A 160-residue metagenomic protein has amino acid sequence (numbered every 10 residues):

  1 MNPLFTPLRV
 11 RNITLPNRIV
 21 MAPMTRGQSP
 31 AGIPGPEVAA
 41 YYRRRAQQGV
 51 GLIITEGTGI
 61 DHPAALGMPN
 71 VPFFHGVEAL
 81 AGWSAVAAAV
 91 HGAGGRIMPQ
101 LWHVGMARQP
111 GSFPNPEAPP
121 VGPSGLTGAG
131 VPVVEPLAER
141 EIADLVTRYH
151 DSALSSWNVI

Functional and structural regions predicted by a protein language model:
M1-I160: Flavin-dependent oxidoreductase catalytic cores
